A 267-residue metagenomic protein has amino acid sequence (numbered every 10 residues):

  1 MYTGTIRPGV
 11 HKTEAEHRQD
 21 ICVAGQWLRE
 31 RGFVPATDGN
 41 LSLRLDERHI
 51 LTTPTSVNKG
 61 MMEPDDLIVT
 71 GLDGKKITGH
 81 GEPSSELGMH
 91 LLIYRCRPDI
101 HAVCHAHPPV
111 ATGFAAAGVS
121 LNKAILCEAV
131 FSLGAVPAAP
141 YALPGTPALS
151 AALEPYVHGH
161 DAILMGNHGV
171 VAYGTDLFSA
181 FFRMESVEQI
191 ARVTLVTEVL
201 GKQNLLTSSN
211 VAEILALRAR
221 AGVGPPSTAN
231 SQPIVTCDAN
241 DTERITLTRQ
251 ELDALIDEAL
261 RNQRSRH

Functional and structural regions predicted by a protein language model:
M1-H267: Glycine-rich flexible loops
